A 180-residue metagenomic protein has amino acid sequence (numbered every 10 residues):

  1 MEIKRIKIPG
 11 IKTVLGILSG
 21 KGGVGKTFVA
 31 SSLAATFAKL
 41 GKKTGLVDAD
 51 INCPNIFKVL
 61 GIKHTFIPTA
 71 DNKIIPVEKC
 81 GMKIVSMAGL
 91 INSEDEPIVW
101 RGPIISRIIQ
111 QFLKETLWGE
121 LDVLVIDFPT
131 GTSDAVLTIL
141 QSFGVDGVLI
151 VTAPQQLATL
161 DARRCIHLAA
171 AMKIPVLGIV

Functional and structural regions predicted by a protein language model:
M1-V24, T65: Extreme N-terminal, non-catalytic leader segments that precede Walker-type/kinase nucleotide-binding cores
I11, G22, D48, I56 (+4 more regions): Residue-level signature of catalytic and energy-coupling elements of molecular machines, predominantly ATP/GTP-dependent
V14-D50, I166: Walker A/P-loop phosphate-binding motif and the immediately C-terminal alpha-helix
V24-S32, C53-F57, F128-V136, L157-D161: Short glycine/serine/threonine-rich phosphate/pyrophosphate-binding segments that cradle anionic phosphate groups
K43-N92, S106, L113: Phosphate-binding loop that captures ATP/GTP phosphates
G81-K83, G119-L124, G147: Loop/turn-to-beta-strand initiation segments
I91-I139: Phosphate-binding/switch loop-helix module in NTP-utilizing enzymes
V123, P129-V180: Conserved catalytic-core segment of NTP-binding enzymes
